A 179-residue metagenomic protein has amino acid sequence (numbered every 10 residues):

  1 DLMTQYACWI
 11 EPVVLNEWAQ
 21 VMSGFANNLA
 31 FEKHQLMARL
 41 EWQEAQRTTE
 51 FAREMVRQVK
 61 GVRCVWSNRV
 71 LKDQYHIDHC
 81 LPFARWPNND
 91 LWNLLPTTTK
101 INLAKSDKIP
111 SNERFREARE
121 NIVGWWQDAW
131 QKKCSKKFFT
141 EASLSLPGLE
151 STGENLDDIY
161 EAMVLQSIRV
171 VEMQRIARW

Functional and structural regions predicted by a protein language model:
L2-M3, K60, I77-D78, T152-G153: Short amphipathic alpha-helical surface micro-motifs
M3-V65: Short, charged surface segments at domain edges that flank catalytic/cofactor-binding sites
W9, W18, W42, W66 (+5 more regions): A residue-identity detector for tryptophan
K33, T49, Q74, R119-V123: Alpha-helix initiation and N-capping motif
N68-P96, K105-A118: Histidine-centered nuclease catalytic patch
T99: Long, His/Glu/Asp-enriched segments that create or flank divalent metal/ion-associated functional microenvironments
N102: Histidine-centered metal-chelating micro-motifs
S106, P110-W179: C-terminal structured domain segments
